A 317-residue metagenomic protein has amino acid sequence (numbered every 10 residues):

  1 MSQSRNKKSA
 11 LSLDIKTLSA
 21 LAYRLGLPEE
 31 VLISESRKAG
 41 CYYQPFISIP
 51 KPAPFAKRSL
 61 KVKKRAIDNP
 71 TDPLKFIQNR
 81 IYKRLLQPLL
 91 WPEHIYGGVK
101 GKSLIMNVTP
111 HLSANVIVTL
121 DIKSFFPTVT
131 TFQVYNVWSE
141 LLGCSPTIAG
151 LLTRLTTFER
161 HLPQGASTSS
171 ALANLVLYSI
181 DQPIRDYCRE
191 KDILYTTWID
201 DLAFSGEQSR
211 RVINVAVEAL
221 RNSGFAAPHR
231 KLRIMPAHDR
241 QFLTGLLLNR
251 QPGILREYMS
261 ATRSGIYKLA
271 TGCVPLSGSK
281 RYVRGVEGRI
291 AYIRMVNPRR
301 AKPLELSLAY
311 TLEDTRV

Functional and structural regions predicted by a protein language model:
M1-K57, V62-L120, F125-T147, L151-A166 (+2 more regions): Right-hand nucleic-acid polymerase module
T119-K123, G165, S169, E190-G206: Catalytic palm active-site di-aspartate
Y187: Short alpha-helical functional segments enriched in proximate histidine and acidic residues
